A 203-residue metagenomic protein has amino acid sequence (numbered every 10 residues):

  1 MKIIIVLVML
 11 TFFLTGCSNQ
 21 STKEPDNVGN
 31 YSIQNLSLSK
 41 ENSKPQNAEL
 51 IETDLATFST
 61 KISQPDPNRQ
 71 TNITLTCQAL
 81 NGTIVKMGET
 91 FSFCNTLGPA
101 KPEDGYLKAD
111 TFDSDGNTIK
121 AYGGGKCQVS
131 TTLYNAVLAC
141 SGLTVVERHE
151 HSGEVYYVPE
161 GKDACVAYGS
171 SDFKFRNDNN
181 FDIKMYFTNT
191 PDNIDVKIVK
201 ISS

Functional and structural regions predicted by a protein language model:
K2-L7: Sec-dependent signal peptide recognition, specifically the positively charged N-region followed immediately by
V8-F12: Gram-negative bacterial Sec-dependent N-terminal signal peptides
L14-G16: C-terminal motif of bacterial Sec signal peptides marking the signal peptidase cleavage site
S18-S203: Well-ordered beta-sheet/strand-loop patches within structured domains
